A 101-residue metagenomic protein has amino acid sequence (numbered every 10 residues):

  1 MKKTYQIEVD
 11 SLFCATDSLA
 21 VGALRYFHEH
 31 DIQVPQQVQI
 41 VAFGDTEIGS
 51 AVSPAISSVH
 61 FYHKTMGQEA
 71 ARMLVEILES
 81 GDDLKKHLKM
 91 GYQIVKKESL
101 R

Functional and structural regions predicted by a protein language model:
K2-R101: Flexible loop/turn connectors
